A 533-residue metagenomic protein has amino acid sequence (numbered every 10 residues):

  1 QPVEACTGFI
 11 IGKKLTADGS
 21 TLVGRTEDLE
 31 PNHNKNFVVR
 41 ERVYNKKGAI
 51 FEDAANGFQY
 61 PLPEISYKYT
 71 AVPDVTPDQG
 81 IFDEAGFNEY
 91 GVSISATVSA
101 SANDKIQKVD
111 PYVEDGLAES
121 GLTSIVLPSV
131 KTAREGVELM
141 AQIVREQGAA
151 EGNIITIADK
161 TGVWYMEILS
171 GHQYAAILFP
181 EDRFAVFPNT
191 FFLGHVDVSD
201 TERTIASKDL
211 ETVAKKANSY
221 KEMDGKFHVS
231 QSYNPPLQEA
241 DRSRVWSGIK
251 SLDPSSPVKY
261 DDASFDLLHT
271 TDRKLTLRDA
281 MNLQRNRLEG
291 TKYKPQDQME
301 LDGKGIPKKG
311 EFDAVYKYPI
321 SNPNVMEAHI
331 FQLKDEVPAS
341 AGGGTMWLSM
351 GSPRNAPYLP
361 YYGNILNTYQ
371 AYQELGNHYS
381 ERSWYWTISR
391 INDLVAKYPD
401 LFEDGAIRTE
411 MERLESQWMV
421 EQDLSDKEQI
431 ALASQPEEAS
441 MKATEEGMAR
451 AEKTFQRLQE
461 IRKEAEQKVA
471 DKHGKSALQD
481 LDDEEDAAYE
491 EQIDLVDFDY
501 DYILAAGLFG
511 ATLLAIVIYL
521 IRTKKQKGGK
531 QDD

Functional and structural regions predicted by a protein language model:
C6-E119, L139-L275: A contiguous strand-loop segment
T123-S129: Short, well-ordered beta-strand elements within core beta-sheets of diverse protein domains
L252-A314, Y318-P323: Accessory, solvent-exposed terminal regions and/or long lumenal/extracellular loops of proteins
P307-L432: Substrate-recognition/cap regions that form aromatic- and gly/pro-loop-enriched pockets for small-molecule ligands
R408-D494: Histidine-centered catalytic/metal-binding microenvironments
D494-F509: Juxtamembrane/start-of-transmembrane alpha-helix segments at the extracytoplasmic/lumenal side of membrane anchors
G507-V517: Core hydrophobic alpha-helical transmembrane segments of single-pass membrane proteins
A515-D533: C-terminal membrane-anchoring or membrane-association module
